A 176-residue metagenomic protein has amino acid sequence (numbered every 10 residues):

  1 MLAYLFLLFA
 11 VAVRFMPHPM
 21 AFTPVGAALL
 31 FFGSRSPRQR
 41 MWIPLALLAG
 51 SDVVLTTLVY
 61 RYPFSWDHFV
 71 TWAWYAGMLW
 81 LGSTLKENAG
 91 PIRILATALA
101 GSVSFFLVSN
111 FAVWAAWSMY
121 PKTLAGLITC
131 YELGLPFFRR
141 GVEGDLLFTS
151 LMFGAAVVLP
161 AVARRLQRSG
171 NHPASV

Functional and structural regions predicted by a protein language model:
M1-R35, R40-W42: Hydrophobic transmembrane alpha-helices
A3-L5, M41-A46, H68-A73, L95-L99 (+2 more regions): Hydrophobic alpha-helical transmembrane segments
F6, G26-L30, T71-L79, L146-T149: Alpha-helical transmembrane segments of multi-pass membrane proteins
A12, F32-R38, G77-A89, A155-A163: Structural signal for the C-terminal ends of transmembrane alpha-helices and the immediately following loop
A12-T23, L47-L81: Interfacial aromatic-anchored transmembrane helix boundaries in multi-pass membrane proteins
G26-G33, A46-G50, A155-V158: Hydrophobic transmembrane alpha-helices of multi-pass, membrane-embedded glycosylation machinery
R61-L107: Short helix-perturbing small/polar motifs within transmembrane alpha-helices
A89-S169: Membrane-embedded alpha-helical hairpins and interfacial helices in multi-pass inner-membrane proteins
